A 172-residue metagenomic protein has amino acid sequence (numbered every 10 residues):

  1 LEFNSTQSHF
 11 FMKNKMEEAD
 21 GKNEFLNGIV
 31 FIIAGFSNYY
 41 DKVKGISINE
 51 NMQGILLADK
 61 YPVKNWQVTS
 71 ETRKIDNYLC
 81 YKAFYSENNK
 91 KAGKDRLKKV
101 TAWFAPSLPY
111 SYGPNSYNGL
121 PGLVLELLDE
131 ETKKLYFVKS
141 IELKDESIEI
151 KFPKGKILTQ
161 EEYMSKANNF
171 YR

Functional and structural regions predicted by a protein language model:
L1-R172: Extended soluble regions of mature proteins
